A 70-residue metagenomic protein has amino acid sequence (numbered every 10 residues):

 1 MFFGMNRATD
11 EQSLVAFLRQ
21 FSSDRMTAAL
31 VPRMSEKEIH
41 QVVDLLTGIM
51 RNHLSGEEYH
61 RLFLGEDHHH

Functional and structural regions predicted by a protein language model:
M1-A28: N-terminal acidic leader/helix
S13, F17, A29-L30, L45 (+2 more regions): Charge-rich, solvent-exposed alpha-helical interaction surfaces
L18-F21, M34, L46, H53-L54: Generic structural signal for hydrophobic core residues of well-folded globular domains
A28, P32, E36-Q41: Acidic, low-complexity, intrinsically disordered interaction modules
I39-E66: Short, compact, well-ordered microdomains
H68-H70: Eukaryotic compositionally biased, intrinsically disordered low-complexity regulatory regions enriched in Ser/Thr/Pro
